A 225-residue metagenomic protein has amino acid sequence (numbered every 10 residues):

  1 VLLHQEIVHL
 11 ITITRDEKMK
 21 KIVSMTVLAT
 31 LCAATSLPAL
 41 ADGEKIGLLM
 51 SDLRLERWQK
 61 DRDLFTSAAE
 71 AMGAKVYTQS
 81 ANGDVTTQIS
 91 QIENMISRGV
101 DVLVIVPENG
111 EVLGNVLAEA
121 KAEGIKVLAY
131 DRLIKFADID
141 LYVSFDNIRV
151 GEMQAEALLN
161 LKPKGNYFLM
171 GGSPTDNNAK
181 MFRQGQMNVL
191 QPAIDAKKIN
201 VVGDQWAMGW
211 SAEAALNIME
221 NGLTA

Functional and structural regions predicted by a protein language model:
V1-L2: N-terminal regions encompassing targeting/leader/pre-sequences
Q5-D16, K21, A39-A225: A residue-level marker of the well-folded mature domains of exported/periplasmic proteins
M19-P38: Gram-negative bacterial Sec-dependent N-terminal signal peptides
